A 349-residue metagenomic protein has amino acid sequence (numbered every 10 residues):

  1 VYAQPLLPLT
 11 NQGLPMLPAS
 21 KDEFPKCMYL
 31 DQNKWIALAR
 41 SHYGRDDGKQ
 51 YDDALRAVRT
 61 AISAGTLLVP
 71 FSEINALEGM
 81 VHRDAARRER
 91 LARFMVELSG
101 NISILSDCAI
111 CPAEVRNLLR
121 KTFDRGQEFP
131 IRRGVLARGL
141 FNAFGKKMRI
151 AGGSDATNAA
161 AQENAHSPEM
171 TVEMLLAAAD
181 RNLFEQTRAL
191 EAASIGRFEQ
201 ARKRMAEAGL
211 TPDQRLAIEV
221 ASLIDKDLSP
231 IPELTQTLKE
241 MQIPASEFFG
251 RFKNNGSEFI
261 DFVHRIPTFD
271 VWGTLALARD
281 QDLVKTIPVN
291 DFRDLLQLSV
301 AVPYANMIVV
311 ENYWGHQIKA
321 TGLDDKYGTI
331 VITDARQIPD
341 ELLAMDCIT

Functional and structural regions predicted by a protein language model:
Y2-Q50, E191-A217, V263-P267, V271: Metal-dependent nucleic-acid phosphoesterase active-site entry motif
L6-L17, D52-A54, V58, G65-T66 (+3 more regions): Long, positively charged, glycine-interspersed low-complexity recognition regions
L7-N11, F24-M28, G44-R45, D53-L140 (+2 more regions): Extended charged low-complexity segments that act as oligomerization/scaffolding linkers
L30-D31, F71-E73, H82, N290-D291 (+1 more regions): Short His-Asn-centered micro-motif
Q32, L38-R40, L55, E73-L77 (+1 more regions): Conserved glycosyltransferase catalytic-site signature
I36-G48, I74-R90, T122, K203 (+2 more regions): A short secondary-structure junction motif
N101-E240: Non-catalytic, alpha-helical, charged scaffold/linker segments that couple or flank catalytic or architectural cores
L210-L295: Long, positively charged binding patches that form subdomain-scale interaction surfaces for polyanionic ligands
